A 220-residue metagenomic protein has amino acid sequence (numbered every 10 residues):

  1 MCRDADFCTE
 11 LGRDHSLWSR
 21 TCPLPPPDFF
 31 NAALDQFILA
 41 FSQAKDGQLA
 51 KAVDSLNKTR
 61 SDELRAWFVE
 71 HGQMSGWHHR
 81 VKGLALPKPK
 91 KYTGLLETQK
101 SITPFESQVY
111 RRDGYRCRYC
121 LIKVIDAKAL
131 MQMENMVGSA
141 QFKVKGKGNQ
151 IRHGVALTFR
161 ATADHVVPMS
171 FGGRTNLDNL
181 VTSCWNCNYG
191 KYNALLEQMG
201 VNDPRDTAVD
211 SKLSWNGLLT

Functional and structural regions predicted by a protein language model:
M1-Q108, R112-G114, L121-A129, L219: A boundary/linker detector
L96-K100, P104, M131, V137-G138 (+2 more regions): Extended interaction regions within the primary functional domain
C117-C120, C184-C187: Short cysteine-rich clusters marking metal-coordination/redox-active sites
V124, C187-K191: A generic secondary-structure signal for well-formed alpha-helical elements
V124-L180, E197, V201-T207: Histidine-centered nuclease catalytic patch
G190-Q198: A short, conserved beta-to-alpha structural element at the edge of catalytic cores that scaffolds binding
L195, R205-T220: Acidic, metal/cofactor-coordinating or nucleic-acid-engaging core segments within structured domains
